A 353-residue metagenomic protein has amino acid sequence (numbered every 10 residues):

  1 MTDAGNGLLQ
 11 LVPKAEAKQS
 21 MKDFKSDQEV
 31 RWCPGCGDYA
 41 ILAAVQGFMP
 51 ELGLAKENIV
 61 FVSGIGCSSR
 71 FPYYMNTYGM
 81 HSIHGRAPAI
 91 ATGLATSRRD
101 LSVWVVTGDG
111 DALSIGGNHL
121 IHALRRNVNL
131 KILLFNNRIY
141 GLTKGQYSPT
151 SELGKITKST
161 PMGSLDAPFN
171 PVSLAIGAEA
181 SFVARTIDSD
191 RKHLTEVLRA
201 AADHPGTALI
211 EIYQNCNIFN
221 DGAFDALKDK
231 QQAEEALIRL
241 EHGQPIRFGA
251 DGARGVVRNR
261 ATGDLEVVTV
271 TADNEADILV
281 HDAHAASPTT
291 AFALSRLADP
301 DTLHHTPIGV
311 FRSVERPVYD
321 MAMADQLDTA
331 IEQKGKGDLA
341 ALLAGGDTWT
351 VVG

Functional and structural regions predicted by a protein language model:
M1-L101, Q326-G353: Thiamine diphosphate
T2-K18, D27, I218-G353: Flexible, low-complexity linker and terminal segments
Q28, A55-I59, A87, S97-V103 (+5 more regions): Short coil/turn connectors at secondary-structure junctions
E29-W32, G37-A44, E57, G116-H119 (+4 more regions): General structural feature for long, well-ordered alpha-helical segments within catalytic domains of soluble enzymes
W32-P34, V105-T107, F182-I187: Short catalytic-loop micro-motif centered on adjacent basic/acidic residues
I65-G141, T195: Thiamine diphosphate
G66-C67, N137, N215, E315-P317: Short, glycine-/Ser/Thr-/acidic-enriched flexible segments
I115-G116, H122-L130, I139-A285: Glycine-rich ThDP/TPP pyrophosphate-binding loop and its adjacent helix/strand module within ThDP-dependent enzymes
